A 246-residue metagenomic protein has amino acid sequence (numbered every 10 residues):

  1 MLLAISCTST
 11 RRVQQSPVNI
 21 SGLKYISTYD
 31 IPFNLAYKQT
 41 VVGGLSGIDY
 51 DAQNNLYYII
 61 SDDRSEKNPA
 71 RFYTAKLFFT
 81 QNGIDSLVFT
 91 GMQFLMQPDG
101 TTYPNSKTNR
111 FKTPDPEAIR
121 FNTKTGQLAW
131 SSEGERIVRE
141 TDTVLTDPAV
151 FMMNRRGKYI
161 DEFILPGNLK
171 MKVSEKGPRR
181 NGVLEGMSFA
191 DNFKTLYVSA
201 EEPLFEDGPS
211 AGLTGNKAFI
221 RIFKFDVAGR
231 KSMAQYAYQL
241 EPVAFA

Functional and structural regions predicted by a protein language model:
L3-S6: C-terminal motif of bacterial Sec signal peptides marking the signal peptidase cleavage site
T8-A246: Sequence/structural signature of beta-propeller domains
